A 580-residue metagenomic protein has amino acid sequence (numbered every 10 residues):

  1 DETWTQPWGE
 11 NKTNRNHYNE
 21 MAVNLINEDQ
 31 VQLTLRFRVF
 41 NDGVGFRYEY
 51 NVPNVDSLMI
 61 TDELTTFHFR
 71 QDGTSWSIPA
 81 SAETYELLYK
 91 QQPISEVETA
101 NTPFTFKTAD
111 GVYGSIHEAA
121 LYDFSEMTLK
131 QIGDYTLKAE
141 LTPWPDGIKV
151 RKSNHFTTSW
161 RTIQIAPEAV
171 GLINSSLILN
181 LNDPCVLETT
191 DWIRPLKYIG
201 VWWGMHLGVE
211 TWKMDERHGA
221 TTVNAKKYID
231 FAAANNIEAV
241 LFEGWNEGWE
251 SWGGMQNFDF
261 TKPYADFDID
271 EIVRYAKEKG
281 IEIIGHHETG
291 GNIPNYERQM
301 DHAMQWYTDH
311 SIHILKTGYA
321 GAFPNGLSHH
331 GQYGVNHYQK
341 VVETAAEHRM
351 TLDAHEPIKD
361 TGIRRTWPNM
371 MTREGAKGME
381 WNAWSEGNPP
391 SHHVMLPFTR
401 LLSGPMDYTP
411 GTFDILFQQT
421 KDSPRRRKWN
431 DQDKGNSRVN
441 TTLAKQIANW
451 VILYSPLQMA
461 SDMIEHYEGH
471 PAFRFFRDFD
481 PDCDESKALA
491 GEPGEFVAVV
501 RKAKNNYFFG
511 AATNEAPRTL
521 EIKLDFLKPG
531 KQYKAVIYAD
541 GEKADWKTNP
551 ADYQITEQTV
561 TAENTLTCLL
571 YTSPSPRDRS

Functional and structural regions predicted by a protein language model:
D1-E188: N-terminal accessory beta-strand-rich subdomains and adjacent acidic, glycine-rich linkers that precede catalytic cores
E10-K12, S77-Y85, I537-A562: Solvent-exposed beta-strand/loop surfaces of large extracellular or lumenal domains
V23, A460-F508, K543-P550: Glycan-recognition and catalytic regions of carbohydrate-active enzymes
F67-T74, L527-G541: Solvent-exposed beta-hairpin/edge-strand motifs
F156-K226, N235: An acidic-aromatic substrate-binding cleft motif
G244-D433, S437-R438: Aromatic- and carboxylate-enriched substrate-binding clefts and catalytic-loop regions of carbohydrate-active enzymes
P493-K531, R577: Carbohydrate-binding surface patches
Y571-D578: Conserved small/polar residues in nucleotide/adenosyl-binding loops
